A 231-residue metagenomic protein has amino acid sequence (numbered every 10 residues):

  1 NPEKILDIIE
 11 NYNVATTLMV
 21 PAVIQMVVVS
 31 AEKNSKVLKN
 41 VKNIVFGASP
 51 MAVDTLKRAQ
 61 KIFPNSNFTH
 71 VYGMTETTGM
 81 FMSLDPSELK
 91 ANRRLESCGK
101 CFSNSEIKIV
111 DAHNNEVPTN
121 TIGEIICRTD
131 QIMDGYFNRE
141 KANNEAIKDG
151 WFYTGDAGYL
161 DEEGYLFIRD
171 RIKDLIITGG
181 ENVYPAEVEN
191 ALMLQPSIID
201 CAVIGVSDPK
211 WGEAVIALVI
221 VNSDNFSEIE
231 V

Functional and structural regions predicted by a protein language model:
N1-A15, S30: Conserved AMP-binding/adenylation subdomain of ANL enzymes
P2-L6, S35, E189-N190: Short hydrophobic/charged patches on amphipathic alpha-helices used for structural packing and interfaces
I9-E10, T17-V20, H113, T129 (+2 more regions): AMP-binding/adenylate-forming catalytic core of the ANL superfamily
V14-M19, V28-R93, E106: Gly/Ser/Thr-rich phosphate-binding loop
A48, G73, G99, D156 (+1 more regions): Active-site glycine-centered loops adjacent to acidic/histidine catalytic or metal-binding residues that shape
F68-E76, C98-C101, I204-S207: Beta-strand->loop->alpha-helix junctions that form or flank phosphate-binding loops in nucleotide-handling enzymes
K100-N104, N115-A146, E181-V183: Conserved ATP/PPi-binding loop(s) of AMP-dependent carboxylate-activating enzymes
V110-D111, T119, T154, L160: Hydrophobic alpha-helical segments, especially N-terminal targeting/anchoring helices
